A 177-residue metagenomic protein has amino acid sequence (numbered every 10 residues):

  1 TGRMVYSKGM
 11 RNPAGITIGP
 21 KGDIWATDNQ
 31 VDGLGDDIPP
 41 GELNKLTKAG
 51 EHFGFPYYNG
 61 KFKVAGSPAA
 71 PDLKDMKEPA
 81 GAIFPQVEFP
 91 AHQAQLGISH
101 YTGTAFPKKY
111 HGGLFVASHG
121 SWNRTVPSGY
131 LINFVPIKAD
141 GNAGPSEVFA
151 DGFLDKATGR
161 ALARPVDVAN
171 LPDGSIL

Functional and structural regions predicted by a protein language model:
G2-R3, S7: Asp-box/WD-like beta-propeller blade repeats and closely related beta-sheet repeat scaffolds
R11-N12, I16-A163, L171: Beta-propeller domain segments
A169-L177: Blade-level signature of beta-propeller repeat domains, shared across WD40, Kelch, NHL, RCC1 and BNR/Asp-box propellers
